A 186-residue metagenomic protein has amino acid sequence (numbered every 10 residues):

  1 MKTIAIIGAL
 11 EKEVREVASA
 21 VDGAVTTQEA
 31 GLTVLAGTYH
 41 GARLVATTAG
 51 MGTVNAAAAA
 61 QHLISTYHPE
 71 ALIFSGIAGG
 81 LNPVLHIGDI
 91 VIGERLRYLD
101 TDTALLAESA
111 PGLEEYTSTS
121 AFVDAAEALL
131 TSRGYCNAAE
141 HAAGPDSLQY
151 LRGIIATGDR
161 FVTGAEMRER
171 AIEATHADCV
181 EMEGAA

Functional and structural regions predicted by a protein language model:
M1-Q61, Y67: N-terminal short beta-loop-beta anion/metal-coordinating cradle
A24, V45, E173-V180: Short pre-catalytic strand/loop immediately N-terminal to key active-site residues, enriched for Gly-Thr
H62-H68, G80-V84: Short, charge-rich binding segments
I64, H68-I73, A177: Proline-aspartate-enriched helix->loop->beta-strand connector
L81-T175: Mid-sequence, gly/pro-rich, charge-dense loop/helix-turn segments that line enzyme active sites
E181-A186: Short glycine-rich, acidic/polar surface loops and turns
